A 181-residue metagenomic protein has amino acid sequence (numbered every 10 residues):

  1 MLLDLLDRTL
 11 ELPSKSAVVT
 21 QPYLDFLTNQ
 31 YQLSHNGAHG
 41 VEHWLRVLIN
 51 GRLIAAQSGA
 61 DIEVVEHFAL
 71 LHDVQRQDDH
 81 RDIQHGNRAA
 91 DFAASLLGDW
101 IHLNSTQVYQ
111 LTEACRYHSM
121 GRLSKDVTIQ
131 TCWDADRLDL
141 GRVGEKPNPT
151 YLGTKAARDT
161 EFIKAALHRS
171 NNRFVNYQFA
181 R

Functional and structural regions predicted by a protein language model:
M1-V18, Q32-A60, L71, D99 (+1 more regions): Divalent metal-dependent phosphate-bond-processing catalytic cores, especially two-metal-ion Mg2+/Mn2+ enzymes that act
Y23-S34: Generic N-terminal amphipathic, Lys/Arg-enriched alpha-helix
G37, D79, I83, I101: Short gly/ser-rich anion-binding loops that grip negatively charged ligand groups
V41, L45, E66, S105-R116: Short, well-structured alpha-helical segments
V47-L48, Q84-W100: An active-site-proximal "capping" alpha-helix that borders the catalytic cofactor pocket
I62-H80, H85, A89, T112-S119 (+1 more regions): His-Asp-centered metal-binding catalytic motifs of divalent-metal-dependent phosphohydrolases/nucleases
